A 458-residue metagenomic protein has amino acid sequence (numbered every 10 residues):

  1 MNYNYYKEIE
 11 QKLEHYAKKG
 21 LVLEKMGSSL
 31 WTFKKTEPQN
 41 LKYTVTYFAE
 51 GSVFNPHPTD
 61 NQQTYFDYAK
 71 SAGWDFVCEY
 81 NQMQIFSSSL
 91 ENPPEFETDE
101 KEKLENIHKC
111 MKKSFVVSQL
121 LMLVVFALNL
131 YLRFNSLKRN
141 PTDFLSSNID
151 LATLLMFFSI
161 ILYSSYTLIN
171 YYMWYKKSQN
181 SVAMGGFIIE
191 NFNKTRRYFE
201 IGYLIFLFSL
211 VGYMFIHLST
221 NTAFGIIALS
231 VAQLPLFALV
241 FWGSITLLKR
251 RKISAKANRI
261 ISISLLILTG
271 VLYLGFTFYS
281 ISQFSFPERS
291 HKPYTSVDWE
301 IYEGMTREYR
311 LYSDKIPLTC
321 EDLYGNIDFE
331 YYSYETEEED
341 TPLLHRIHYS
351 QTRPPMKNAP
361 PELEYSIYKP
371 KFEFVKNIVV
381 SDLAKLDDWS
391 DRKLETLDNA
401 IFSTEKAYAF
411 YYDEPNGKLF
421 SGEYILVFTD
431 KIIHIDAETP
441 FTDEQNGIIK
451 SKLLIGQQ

Functional and structural regions predicted by a protein language model:
M1-V117, R133-L145: Membrane-protein extramembrane domains
G27-S28, C78-N81, I160, P361-E362 (+1 more regions): Short, surface-exposed coil-to-beta transition loops
E97-T98, I169-K194, G243-N258: Cytoplasmic membrane-interface regions of multi-pass membrane proteins
C110-A183, K194-M214: Core alpha-helical transmembrane segments of integral membrane proteins
V211-I245: Membrane-embedded alpha-helical segments of integral membrane proteins
R251-S285: Internal/C-terminal transmembrane anchor helices
F278-K369, E373-F374, A384: Membrane-interface segments at or immediately adjacent to transmembrane helices that form the boundary between
E395-Q458: A short, solvent-exposed beta-edge/loop patch
